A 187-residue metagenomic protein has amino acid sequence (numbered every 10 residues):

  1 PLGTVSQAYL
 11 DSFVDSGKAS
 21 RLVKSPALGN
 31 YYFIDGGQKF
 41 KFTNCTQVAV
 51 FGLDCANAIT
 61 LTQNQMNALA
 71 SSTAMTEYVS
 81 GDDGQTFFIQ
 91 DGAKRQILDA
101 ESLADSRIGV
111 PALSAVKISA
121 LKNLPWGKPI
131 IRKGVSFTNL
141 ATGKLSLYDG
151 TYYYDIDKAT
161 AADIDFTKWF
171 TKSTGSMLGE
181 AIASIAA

Functional and structural regions predicted by a protein language model:
P1-A187: Short, surface-exposed polybasic-aromatic patches that bind anionic ligands, especially phosphate groups
